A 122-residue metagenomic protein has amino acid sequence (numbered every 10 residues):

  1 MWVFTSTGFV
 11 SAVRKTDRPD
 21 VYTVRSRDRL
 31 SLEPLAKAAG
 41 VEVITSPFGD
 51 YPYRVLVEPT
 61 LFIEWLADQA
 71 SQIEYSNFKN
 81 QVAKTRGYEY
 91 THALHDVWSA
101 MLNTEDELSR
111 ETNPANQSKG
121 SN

Functional and structural regions predicted by a protein language model:
M1-N122: Structured alpha/beta or helical-core interaction and ligand-binding surfaces enriched in interleaved
